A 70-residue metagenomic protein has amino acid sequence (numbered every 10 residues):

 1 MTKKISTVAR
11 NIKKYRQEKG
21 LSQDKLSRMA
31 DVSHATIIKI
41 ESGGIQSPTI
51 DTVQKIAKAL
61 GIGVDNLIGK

Functional and structural regions predicted by a protein language model:
M1-E18: A short, Lys/Arg-rich alpha-helix, primarily the initiator
T2, Q46, N66-K70: Short, charged recognition helix plus adjacent turn of helix-turn-helix-like nucleic-acid-binding domains
K13, I38-K39, I68: Key DNA-contacting residues within the recognition helix of helix-turn-helix
K13, Q17, D31, S42: Residue-level detection of the helix-turn-helix DNA-binding "recognition helix"
Q17, R28, K58: Alpha-helical residues within the helix-turn-helix
L21-K39: Short alpha-helical DNA-recognition segment
D51-N66: DNA major-groove recognition helix of helix-turn-helix/homeodomain DNA-binding modules
